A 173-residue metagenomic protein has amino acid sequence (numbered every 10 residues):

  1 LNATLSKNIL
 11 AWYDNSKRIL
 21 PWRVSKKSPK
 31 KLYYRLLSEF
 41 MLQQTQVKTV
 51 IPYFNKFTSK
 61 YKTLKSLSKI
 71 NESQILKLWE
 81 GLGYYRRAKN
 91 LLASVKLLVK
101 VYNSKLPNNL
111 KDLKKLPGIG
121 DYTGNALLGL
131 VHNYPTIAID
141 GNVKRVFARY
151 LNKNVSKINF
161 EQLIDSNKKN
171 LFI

Functional and structural regions predicted by a protein language model:
L1-L5: Short, low-complexity, intrinsically disordered N-terminal peptides in bacterial proteins
S6-N8, W12-I173: Catalytic cores of DNA base-excision repair glycosylases
